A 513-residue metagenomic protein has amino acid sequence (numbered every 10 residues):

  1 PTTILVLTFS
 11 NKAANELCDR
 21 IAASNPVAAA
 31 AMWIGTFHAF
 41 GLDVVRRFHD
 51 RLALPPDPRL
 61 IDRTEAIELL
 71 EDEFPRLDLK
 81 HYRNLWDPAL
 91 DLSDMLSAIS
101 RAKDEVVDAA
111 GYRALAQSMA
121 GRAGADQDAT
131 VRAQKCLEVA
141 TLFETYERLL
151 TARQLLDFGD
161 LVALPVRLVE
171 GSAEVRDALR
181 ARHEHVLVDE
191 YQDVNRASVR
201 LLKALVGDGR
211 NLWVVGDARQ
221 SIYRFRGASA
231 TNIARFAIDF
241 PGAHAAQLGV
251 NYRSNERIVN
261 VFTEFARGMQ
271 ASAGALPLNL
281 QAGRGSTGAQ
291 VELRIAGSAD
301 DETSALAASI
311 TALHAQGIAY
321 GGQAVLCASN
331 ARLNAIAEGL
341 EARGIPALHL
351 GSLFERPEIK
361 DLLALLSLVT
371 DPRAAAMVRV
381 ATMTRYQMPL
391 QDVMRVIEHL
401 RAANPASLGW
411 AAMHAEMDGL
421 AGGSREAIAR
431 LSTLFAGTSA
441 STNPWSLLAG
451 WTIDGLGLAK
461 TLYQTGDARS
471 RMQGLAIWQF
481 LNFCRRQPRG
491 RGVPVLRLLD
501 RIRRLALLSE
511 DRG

Functional and structural regions predicted by a protein language model:
P1-D19, A181, L187-V188, Q192-M383 (+4 more regions): Conserved motor-region signature of P-loop NTPase helicases/translocases
P1-V166, A173-R182, R210, A230 (+2 more regions): A basic/glycine-biased coupling hinge at the interface between accessory DNA-binding modules
L7, S24, W33-I34, V44 (+8 more regions): Hydrophobic/basic alpha-helical segments enriched in Actinobacteria
L85-D91, Q134, R153-L156, D371-P372 (+2 more regions): Structural motif
L85-L92, W445, G490-R501: Acidic/histidine metal-binding catalytic segments
A98-R101, A129-Q134, R148, D239 (+6 more regions): Polyanion-engaging groove/track-forming segments
K103-Y112, A266-L278, R401-S407, W445 (+1 more regions): Proline-centered turn/helix-capping motifs that create local helix->coil transitions or kinks
F143, E426, S439-A449: Mixed-charge, glycine-rich, non-catalytic linkers/tails in nucleic-acid processing enzymes
